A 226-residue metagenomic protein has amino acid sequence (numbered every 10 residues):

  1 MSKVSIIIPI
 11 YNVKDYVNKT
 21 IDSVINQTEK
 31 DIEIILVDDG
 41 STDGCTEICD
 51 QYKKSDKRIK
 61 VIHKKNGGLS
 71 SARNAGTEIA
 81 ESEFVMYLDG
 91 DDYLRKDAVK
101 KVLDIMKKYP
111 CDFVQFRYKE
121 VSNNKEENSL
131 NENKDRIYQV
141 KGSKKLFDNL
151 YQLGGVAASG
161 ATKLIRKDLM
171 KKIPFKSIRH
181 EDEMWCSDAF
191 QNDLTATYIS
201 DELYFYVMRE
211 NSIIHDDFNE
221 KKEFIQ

Functional and structural regions predicted by a protein language model:
S2-S5, S23, E33, M184: Cell-envelope/extracellular polymer assembly enzymes that use nucleotide-activated donors
N12-N26: Short, well-formed alpha-helical segments that are part of the catalytic scaffolds of diverse glycosyltransferases
N18, D43-Q51, H63, A75 (+2 more regions): Acidic helix N-cap motif at the loop->helix transition within catalytic regions of sugar-transfer enzymes
S23, K30, D38-E47: A conserved acidic beta->alpha catalytic loop
I32-G40, K60-K65, D89-G90: Short beta-strand/loop segment that forms part of the nucleotide-sugar
K64-A80: Glycine-rich, basic loop-to-helix element that forms the pyrophosphate-binding segment of sugar-nucleotide handling
L69, G90-I199, Y204-K222: Donor-binding/catalytic cores of nucleotide-activated saccharide and glycerol-phosphate transferases/polymerases
V85: Short aromatic/hydrophobic "clamp" motif used to bind/position activated sugar donors
